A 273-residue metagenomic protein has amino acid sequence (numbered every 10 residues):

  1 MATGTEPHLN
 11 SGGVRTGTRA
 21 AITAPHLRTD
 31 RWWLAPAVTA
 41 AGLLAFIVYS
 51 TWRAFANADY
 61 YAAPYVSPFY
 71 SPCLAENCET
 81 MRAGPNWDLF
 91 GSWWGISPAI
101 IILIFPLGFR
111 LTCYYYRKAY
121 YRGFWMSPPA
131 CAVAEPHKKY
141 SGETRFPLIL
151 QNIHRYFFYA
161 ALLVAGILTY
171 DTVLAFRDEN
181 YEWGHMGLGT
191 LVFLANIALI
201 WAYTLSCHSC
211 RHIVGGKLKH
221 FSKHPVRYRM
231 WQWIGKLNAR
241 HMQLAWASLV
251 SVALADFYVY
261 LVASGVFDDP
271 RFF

Functional and structural regions predicted by a protein language model:
A2-F273: Membrane-embedded alpha-helical bundles that constitute the cytochrome b-like, heme-associated redox core of multi-pass
